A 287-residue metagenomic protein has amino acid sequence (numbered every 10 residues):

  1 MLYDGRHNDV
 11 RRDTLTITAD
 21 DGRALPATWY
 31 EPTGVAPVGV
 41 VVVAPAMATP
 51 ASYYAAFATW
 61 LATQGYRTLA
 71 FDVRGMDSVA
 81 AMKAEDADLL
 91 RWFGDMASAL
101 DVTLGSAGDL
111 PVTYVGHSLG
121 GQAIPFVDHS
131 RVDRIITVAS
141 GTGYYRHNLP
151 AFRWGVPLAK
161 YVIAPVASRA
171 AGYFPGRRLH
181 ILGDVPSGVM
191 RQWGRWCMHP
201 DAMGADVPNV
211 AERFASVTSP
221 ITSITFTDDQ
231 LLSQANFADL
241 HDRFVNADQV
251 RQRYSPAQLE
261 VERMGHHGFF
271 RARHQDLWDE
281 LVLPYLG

Functional and structural regions predicted by a protein language model:
M1-P32: N-terminal cap/lid segment of alpha/beta-hydrolase-fold proteins
V38, V43-T49: Active-site glycine-rich loops that stabilize anionic/oxyanionic intermediates across multiple enzyme folds
A51-M82: Conserved alpha/beta-hydrolase
F93-L110: Conserved acidic catalytic loop of the alpha/beta-hydrolase fold
V115-P200: Alpha/beta-hydrolase-fold enzymes
V217, S223-T225: Short beta-strand/loop motif that positions the catalytic acidic residue of the alpha/beta-hydrolase fold
S233-R243: Short alpha-helix in the alpha/beta-hydrolase fold that links the catalytic acid
Y254-G287: Catalytic active-site module of serine/aspartate enzymes centered on a nucleophile-bearing elbow/loop
